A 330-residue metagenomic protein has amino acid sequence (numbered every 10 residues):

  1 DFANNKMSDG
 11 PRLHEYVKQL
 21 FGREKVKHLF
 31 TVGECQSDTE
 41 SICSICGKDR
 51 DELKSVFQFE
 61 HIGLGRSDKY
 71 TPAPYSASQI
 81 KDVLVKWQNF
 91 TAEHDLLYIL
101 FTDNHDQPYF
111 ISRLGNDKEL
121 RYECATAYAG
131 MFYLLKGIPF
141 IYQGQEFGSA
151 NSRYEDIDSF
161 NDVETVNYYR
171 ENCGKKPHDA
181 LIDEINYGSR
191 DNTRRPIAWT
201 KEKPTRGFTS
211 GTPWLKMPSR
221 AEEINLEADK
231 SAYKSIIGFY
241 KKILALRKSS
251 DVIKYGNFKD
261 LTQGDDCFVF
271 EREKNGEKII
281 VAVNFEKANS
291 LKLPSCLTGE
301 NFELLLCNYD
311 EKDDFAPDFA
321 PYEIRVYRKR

Functional and structural regions predicted by a protein language model:
D1-R330: Active-site and adjacent substrate-binding regions of carbohydrate-active enzymes
